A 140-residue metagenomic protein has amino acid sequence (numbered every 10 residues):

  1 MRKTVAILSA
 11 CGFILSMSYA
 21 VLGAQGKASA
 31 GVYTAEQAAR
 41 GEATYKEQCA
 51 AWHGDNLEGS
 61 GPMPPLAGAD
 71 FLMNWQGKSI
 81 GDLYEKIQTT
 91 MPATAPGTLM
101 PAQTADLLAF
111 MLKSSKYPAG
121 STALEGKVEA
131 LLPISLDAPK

Functional and structural regions predicted by a protein language model:
M1-V32, G126-K140: N-terminal export/targeting leaders of redox proteins
V21-T44, S60: Electrostatic cytochrome c docking/interface patches
A28, T94-K140: Flexible coil segments in periplasmic/lumen-exposed cytochrome c-class electron-transfer proteins
G31-V32, N56, P65: Conserved beta-strand positions that form and line the central face of beta-propeller blades
Q37, Y45, S79, L83 (+2 more regions): Stable alpha-helical elements in mature extracytoplasmic
G41, Y45-D55, L107, M111: The canonical Cys-X-X-Cys-His
G61-A67: Short cysteine/histidine-rich zinc-coordinating motifs and their immediately flanking basic loops
A67-D82, A93-A105: Electron-transfer interface patches adjacent to heme c in soluble/periplasmic c-type cytochromes and di-/multiheme
